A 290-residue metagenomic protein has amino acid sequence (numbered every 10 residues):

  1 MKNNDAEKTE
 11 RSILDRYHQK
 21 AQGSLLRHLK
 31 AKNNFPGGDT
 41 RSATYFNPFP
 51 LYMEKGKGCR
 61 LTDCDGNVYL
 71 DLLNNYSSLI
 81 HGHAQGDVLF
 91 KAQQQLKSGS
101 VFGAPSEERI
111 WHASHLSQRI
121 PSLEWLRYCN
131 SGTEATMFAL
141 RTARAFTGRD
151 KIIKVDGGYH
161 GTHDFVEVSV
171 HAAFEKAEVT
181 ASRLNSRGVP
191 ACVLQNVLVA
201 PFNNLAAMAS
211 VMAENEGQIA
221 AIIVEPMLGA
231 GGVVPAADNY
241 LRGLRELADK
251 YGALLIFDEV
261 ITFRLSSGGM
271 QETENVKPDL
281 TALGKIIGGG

Functional and structural regions predicted by a protein language model:
A6-K55, C192: Active-site-adjacent loop/helix segments that line or gate small-molecule/cofactor pockets in enzymes
G38, G66, A92, L116 (+7 more regions): Buried hydrophobic positions in well-ordered alpha/beta secondary-structure cores of metabolic enzymes
P50-D71: Active-site and channel-lining beta-strand-loop segments that bind or position nucleotide-derived/phosphorylated
V68-I153: Glycine-rich loop-to-alpha-helix module at the N-terminal edge of alpha/beta enzyme cores
S114-A220: PLP-dependent aspartate aminotransferase-fold enzymes
L205, E214, G231-D238, R242 (+1 more regions): ATP-dependent phospho-/nucleotidyl transfer catalytic cores
E225-D238, G252-N275: Conserved PLP phosphate-binding loop immediately N-terminal to the Schiff-base lysine helix in PLP-dependent enzymes
N275-G290: Active-site PLP attachment segment
